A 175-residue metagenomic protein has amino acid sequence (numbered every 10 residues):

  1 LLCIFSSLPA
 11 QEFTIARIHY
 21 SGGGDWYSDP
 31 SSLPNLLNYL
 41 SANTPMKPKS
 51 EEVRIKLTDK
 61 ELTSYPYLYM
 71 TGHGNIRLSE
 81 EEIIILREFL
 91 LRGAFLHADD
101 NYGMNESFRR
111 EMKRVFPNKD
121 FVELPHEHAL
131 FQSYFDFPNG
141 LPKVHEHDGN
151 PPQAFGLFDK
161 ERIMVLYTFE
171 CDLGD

Functional and structural regions predicted by a protein language model:
L1-S7: Bacterial N-terminal signal peptides
A10-Y67, T71-G74, D172-D175: Aromatic-Pro/Gly-enriched surface loop or interdomain linker that acts as a lid/target-recognition segment
Q11, K60-S64, F89-L91, G156-E161: Extracellular/periplasmic catalytic domains that process cell-envelope and extracellular macromolecules
I15, Y67-E106: Short alpha-beta junction capping motif
G22-G23, S31-S32, N105-D175: An acidic, glycine-rich "communication" segment
S41-P45, L91, K113-P117: Sec-exported extracytoplasmic/periplasmic mature domains
M46-K56, A98-N101, K119-P125: Surface-exposed patches in mature extracellular/periplasmic domains of secreted proteins
S50-L57, S79-I85, G149-Q153: Alpha-helical scaffolding within the catalytic cores of extracellular/periplasmic polymer-degrading hydrolases
